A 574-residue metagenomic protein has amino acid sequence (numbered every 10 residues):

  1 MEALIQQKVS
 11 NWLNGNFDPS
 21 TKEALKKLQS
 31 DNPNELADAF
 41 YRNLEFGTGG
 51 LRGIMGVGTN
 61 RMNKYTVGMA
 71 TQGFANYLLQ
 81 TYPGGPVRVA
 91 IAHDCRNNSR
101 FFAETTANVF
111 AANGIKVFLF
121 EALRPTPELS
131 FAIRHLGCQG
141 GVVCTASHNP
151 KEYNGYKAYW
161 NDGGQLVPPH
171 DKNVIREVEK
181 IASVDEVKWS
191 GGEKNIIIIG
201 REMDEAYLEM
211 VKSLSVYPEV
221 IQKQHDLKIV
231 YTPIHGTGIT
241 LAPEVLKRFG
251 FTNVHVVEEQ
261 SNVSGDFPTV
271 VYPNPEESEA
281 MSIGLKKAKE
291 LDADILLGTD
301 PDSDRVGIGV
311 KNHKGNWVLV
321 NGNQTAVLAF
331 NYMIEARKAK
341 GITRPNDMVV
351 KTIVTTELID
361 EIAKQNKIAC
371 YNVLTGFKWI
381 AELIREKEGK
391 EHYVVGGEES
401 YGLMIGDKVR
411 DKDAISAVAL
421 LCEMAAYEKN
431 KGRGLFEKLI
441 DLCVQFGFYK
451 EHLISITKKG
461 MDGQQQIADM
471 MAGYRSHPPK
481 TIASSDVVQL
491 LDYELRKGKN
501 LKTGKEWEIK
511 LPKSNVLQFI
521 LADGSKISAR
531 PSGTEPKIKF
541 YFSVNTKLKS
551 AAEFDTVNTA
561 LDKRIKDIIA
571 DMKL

Functional and structural regions predicted by a protein language model:
Q7-T106, I197-H225, T237: An N-terminal, well-structured beta->alpha segment
W12, E35-F40, L44, N154-A280: Gly/Ser/Thr-enriched, mixed-charge loops and adjacent short helices that form phosphate/oxyanion-binding elements
F40-N60, A146-S147, I229, P233-L241 (+5 more regions): Conserved phosphate/anionic-ligand binding catalytic regions in large, soluble enzymes, centered on
A90-Y153, T252-G307: N-terminal small/polar loop signature for handling phosphorylated ligands or for N-terminal nucleophile
F102-F110, Y153-W160, D304-Q324, I359: Short Gly/Thr/Asp-enriched flexible loops that form oxyanion-binding sites at enzyme active sites
Y159-K188, N323-N346, K351-E361, A414: Glycine-rich phosphate-binding loop plus the immediately following alpha-helix
K289, A293-I295, N316-V318, A336-R530 (+1 more regions): Phosphate-binding and adjacent anionic-ligand microenvironments
